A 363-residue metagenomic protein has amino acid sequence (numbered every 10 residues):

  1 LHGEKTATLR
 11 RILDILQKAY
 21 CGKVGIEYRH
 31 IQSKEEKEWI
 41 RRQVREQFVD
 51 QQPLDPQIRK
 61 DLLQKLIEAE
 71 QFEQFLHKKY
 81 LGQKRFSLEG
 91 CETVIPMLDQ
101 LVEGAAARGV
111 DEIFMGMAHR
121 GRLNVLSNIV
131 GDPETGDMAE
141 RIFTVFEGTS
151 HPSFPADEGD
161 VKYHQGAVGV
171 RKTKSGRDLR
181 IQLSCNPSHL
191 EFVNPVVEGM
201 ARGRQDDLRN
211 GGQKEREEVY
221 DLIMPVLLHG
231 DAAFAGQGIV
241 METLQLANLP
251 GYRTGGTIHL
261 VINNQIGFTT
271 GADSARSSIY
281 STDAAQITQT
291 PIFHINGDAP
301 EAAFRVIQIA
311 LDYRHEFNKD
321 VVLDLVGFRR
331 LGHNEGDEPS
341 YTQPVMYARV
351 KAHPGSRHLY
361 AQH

Functional and structural regions predicted by a protein language model:
L1-H2, D137-T149, N263, T270-S274 (+2 more regions): Phosphate/diphosphate-binding loops
L1-V94, V110: Extended, charge-enriched "interface" segments that sit outside catalytic cores
H2, D14, E27, I95-D111 (+3 more regions): Short alpha-helical segments and helix-capping/turn motifs at coil-helix boundaries
H2-T6, Q52, K84-C91, Q182-L190 (+6 more regions): Hydrophobic alpha-helical scaffolding
H30-Q32, M115-A118, H229, V261 (+3 more regions): Glycine-rich, histidine-containing beta strand-loop boundary motifs that form or position
I67, Q71, D99, E103 (+2 more regions): Amphipathic, well-packed alpha-helical segments that form the structural scaffold of globular domains
F75-M138: Active-site pocket-lining segments that scaffold enzyme catalytic pockets across diverse folds
F114-Q289, F293: Cofactor-binding active-site loop characterized by glycine-rich and histidine/acidic residues
